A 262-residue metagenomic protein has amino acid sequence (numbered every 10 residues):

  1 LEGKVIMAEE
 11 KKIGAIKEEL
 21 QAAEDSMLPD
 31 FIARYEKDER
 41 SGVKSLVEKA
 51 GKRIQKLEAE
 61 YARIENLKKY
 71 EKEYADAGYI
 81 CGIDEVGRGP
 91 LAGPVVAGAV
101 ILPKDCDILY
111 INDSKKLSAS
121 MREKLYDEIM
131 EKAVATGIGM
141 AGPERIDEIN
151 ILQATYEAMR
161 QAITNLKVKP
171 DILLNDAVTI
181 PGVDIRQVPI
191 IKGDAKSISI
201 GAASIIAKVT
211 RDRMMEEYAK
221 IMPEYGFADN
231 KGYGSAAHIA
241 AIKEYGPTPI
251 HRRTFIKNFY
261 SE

Functional and structural regions predicted by a protein language model:
E2-C81, R88-E262: RNase H-like, Mg2+-dependent phosphodiesterase core, and more generally RNA phosphate-backbone-engaging helix-loop
